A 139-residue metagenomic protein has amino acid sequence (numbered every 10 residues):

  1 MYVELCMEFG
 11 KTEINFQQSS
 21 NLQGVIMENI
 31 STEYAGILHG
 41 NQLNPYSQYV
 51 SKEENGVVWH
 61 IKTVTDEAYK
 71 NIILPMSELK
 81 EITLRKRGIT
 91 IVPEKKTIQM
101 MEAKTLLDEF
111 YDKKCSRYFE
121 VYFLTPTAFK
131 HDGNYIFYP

Functional and structural regions predicted by a protein language model:
M1-P139: RNA-interacting cores
